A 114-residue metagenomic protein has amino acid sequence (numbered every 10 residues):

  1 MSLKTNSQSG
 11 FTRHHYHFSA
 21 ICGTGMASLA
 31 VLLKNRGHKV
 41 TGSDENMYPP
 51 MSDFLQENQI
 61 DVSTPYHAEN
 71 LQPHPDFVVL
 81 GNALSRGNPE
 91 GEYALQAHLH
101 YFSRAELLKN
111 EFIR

Functional and structural regions predicted by a protein language model:
M1-L107: N-terminal leader/targeting and accessory segments in enzymes
K109-R114: Phosphate-binding P-loop
